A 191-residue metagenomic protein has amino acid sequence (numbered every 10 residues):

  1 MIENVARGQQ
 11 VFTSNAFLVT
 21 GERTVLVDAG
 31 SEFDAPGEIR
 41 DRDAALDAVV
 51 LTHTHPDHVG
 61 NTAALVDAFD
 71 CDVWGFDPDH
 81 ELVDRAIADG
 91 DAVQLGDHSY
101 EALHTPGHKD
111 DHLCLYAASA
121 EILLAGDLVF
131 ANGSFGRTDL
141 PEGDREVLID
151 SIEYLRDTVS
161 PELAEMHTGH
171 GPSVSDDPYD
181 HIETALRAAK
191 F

Functional and structural regions predicted by a protein language model:
M1-I39, C114-A131: Conserved beta-strand hairpin/beta-sheet module of binuclear metal-dependent hydrolase folds, prominently
M1-V11, T20, I39-A45, S175 (+1 more regions): Haloarchaeal acidic low-complexity proteome signature biased toward cell-envelope/secretome components but also
M1-V5, L18, D91-A117: Core dinuclear metal-dependent hydrolase active-site scaffold
T13, A29-S99, T184: Active-site HxH/HxHxD metal-binding segment of metal-dependent hydrolases
V25, P78-H80, G171-S175: Short histidine/acidic/glycine/proline-rich micro-motifs that form metal- and phosphate-coordinating active-site loops
V25-V27, V50, E101, I122-L124 (+1 more regions): Residue-level marker for buried hydrophobic side chains located in beta-strands that build the well-ordered beta-sheet
E32, D110-A189: Metallo-beta-lactamase
V49-D57, H104-D111, M166-S173: Histidine-centered catalytic micro-motifs
